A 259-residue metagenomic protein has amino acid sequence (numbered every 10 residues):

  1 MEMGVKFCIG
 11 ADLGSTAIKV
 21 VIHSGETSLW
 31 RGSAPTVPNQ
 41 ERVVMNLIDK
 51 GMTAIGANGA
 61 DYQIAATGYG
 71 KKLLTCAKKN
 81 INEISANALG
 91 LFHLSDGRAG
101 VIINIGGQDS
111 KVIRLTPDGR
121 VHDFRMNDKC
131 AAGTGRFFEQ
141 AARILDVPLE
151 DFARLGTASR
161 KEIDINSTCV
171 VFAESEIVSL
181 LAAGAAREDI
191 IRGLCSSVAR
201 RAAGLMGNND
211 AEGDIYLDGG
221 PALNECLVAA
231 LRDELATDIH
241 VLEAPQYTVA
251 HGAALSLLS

Functional and structural regions predicted by a protein language model:
M1-M3, G70-G106, K111-D118, H251-L258: Conserved phosphate-binding catalytic cores of ATP/NTP-utilizing and phosphoryl-transfer enzymes
G4-N46, K50, V121-C130: Short glycine-rich, Thr/Ser-proximal phosphate-binding strand/loop in the N-terminal lobe of ATP-dependent enzymes
T27, S33-T36, T53-S85, I113 (+1 more regions): Short beta-strand-loop/turn "lid" adjacent to the catalytic site in phosphate-handling enzymes
Y69, M206, D210-E234, Q246-V249: Glycine-rich phosphate-binding loops at beta-strand->alpha-helix junctions
I81-I84, R232-H251: Conserved phosphate-binding/catalytic loops in two-lobed NTP-binding clefts
L89, G135-E139, L242-S259: Glycine-rich phosphate-binding/hydrolytic loop that grips phosphoryl groups
P117-K161, L255: Glycine-rich phosphate-binding loop plus the immediately following alpha-helix
V171-M206, Q246: Adenine-nucleotide phosphate-binding core of ATP-dependent small-molecule kinases
